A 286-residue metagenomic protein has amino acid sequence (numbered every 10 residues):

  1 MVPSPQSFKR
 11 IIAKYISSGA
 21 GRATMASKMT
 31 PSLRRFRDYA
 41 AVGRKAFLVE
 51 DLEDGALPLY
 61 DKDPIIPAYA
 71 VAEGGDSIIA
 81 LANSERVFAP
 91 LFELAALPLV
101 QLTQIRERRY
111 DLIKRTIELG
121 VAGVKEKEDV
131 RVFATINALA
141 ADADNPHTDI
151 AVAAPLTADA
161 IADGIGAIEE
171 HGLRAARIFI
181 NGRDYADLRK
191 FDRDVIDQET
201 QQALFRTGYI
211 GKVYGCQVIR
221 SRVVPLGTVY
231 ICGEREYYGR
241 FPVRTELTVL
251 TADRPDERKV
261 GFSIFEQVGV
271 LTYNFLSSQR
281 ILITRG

Functional and structural regions predicted by a protein language model:
M1-P31, G286: Intrinsically disordered, low-complexity terminal tails
V2-K9, F191-G286: Sequence/fold signature of self-assembling virion shell proteins
R22-L94: Assembly/oligomerization interface modules of large self-assembling protein complexes
A68-Y69, R108, D187-K190, L271-Y273: Short helix/loop capping segments that flank catalytic or ligand/cofactor-binding pockets
E93-L97, A175, K259-G261: Broad gene-expression machinery/nucleic-acid interaction feature
L99-H171, I281-G286: Alpha-helical scaffold segments that mediate packing/assembly in large oligomeric complexes
T103, R183, R235-E236: Alpha-helix/helix-capping structural signal
L139-I210: Extended, solvent-exposed, turn-rich assembly/linker loops in the middle of proteins
